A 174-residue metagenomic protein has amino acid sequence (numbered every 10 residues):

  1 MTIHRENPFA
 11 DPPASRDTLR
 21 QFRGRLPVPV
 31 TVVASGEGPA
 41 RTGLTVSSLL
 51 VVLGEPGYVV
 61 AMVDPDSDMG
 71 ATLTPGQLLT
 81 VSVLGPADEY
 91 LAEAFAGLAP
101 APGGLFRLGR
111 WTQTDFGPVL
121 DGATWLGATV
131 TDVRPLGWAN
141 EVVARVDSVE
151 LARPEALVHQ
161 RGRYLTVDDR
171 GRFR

Functional and structural regions predicted by a protein language model:
T2-R174: Basic, polyanion-binding surface patches
